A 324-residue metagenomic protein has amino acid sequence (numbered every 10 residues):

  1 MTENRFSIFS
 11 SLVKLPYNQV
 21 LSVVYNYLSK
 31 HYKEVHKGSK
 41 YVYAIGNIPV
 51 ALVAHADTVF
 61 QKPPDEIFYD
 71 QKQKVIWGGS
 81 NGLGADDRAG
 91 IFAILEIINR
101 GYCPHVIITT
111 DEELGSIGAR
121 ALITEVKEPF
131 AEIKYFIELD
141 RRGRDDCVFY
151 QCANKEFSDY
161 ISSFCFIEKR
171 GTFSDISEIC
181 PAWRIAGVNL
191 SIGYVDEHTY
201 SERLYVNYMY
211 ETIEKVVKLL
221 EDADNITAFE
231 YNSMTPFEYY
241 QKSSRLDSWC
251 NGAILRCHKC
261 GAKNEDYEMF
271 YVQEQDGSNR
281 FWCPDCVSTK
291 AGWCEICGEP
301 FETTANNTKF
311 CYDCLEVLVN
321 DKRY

Functional and structural regions predicted by a protein language model:
N4-I48: A non-catalytic alpha/beta surface segment that caps or lines the substrate-entry region of metallo-dependent hydrolase
A44-C103: Active-site metal-coordination/substrate-binding segment of hydrolases, especially metallo-dependent peptidases
V50, I167-T212: Zn-dependent metallopeptidase/amidohydrolase metal-coordination segment
N81-I161, E168-K169: Acidic/histidine-rich catalytic neighborhood of metal-dependent amide-processing enzymes
D196-L255: His/Asp/Glu-rich mid-to-C-terminal helical/loop segments that flank catalytic regions of hydrolases
C257-C260, C283, C294-C297, C311-C314: Short cysteine-rich clusters marking metal-coordination/redox-active sites
N264-E265, W282, K290, F301 (+1 more regions): Cys/His-rich microdomains that often coordinate metals
E274-S288, N306-V317: Cysteine-rich micro-motifs
